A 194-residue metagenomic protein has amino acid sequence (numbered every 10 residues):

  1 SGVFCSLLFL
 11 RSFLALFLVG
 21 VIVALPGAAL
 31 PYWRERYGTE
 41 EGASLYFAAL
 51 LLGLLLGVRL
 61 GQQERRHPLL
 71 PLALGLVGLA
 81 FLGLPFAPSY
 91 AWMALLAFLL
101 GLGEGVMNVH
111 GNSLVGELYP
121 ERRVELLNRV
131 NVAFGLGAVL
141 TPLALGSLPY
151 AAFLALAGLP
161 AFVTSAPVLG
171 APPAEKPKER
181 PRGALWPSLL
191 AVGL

Functional and structural regions predicted by a protein language model:
L8-T39: Helix-loop boundary and gating motifs at the non-cytosolic
L45-Q62: Central cavity-lining transmembrane alpha-helices of secondary-active solute carriers, predominantly the Major
L76-P88: C-terminal ends and interior cores of transmembrane alpha-helices in multi-pass membrane transporters/permeases
A80, A91-L99: Paired small-residue
F86-A91, P120: Helix-breaking motifs and short loop linkers at transmembrane-helix boundaries and internal kinks in secondary membrane
A97-V132: Cytoplasmic helix-loop-helix junction between adjacent transmembrane helices in 12-TM secondary transporters
A151-L169, A191: Symmetry-related core transmembrane helices of the 12-TM Major Facilitator Superfamily/SLC fold
